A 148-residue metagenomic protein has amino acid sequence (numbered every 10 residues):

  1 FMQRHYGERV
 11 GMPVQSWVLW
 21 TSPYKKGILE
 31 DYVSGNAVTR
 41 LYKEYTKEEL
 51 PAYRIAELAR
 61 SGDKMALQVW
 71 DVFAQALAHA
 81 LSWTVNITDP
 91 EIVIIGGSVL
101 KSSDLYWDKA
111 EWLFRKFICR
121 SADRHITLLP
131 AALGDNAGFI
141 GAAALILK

Functional and structural regions predicted by a protein language model:
F1-V33: Glycine-rich phosphate-binding loop of actin/hexokinase-like ATP-binding domains
P23-K148: ATP-binding/phosphotransfer module of carbohydrate and carboxylate kinases, centering on a glycine-rich
